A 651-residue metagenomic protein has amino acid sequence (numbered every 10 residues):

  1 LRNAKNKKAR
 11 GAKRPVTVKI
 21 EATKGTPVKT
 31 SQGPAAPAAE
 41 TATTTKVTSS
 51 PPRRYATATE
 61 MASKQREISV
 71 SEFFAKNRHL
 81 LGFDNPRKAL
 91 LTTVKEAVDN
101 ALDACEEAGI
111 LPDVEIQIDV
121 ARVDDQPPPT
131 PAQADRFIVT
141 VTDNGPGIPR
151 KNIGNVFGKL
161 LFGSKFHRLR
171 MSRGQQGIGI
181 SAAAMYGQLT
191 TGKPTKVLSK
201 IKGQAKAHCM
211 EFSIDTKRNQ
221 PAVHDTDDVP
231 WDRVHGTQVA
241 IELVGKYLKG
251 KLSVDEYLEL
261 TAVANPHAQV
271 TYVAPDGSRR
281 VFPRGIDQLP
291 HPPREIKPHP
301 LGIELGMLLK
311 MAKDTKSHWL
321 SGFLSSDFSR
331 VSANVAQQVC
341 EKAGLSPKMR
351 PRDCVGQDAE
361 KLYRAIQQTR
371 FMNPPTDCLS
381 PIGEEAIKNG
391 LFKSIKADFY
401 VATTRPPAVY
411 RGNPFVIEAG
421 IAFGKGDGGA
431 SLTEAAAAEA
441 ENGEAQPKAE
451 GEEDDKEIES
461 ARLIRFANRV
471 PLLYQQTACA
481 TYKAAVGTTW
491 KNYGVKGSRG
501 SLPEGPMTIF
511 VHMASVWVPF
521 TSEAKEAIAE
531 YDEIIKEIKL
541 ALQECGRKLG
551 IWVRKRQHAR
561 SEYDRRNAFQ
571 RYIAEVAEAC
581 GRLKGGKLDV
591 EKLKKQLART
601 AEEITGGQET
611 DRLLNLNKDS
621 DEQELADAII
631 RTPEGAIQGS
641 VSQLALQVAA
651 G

Functional and structural regions predicted by a protein language model:
L1-M61, D124-A134, N442, K587 (+1 more regions): Acidic, low-complexity intrinsically disordered tails
N3, I20, P34-T41, T57-A58 (+6 more regions): GHKL-type ATPase core
N3, T41, K217-P221, K246-H267 (+8 more regions): Charged regulatory segments coupled to nucleotide-binding catalytic modules in large multidomain enzymes
N3-K8, K13, V18, T45-E242 (+2 more regions): GHKL (Bergerat-fold) ATPase N-terminal catalytic module, capturing the glycine-rich phosphate-binding loop and acidic
R53-M61, F73-N85, F137-T142, F162-S172 (+12 more regions): Short hinge/gating elements
E115-Q117, I138-T140, S181-A182, K196 (+8 more regions): Structured core elements
S321-K342, G651: Helix-hairpin-helix
D327-R330, L362, N373-W490, S501-P506 (+3 more regions): Charge-rich (often acidic), low-complexity intrinsically disordered regions concentrated in mid-to-C-terminal segments
